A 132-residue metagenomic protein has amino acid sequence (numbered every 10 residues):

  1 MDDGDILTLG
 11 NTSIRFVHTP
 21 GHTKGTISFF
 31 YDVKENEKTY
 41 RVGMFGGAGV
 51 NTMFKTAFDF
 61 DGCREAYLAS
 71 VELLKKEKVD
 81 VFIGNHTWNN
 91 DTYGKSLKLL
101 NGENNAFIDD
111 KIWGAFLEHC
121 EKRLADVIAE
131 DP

Functional and structural regions predicted by a protein language model:
I6-T8, S13-L99, N105-F107, K111 (+1 more regions): Metallo-beta-lactamase
N104-P132: C-terminal regulatory/interaction regions
